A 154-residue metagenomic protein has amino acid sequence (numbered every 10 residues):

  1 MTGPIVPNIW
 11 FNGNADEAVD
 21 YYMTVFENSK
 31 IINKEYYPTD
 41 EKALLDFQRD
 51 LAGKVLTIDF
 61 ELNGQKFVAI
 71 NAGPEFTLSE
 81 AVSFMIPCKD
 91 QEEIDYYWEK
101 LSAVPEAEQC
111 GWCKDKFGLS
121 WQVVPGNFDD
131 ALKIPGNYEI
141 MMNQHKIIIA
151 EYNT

Functional and structural regions predicted by a protein language model:
M1-P4: Extreme N-terminus of proteins, especially the signal/transit-peptide cleavage junction and the first residues
V6, V55, E108-C110: Short loop/turn microsegments at loop-to-beta-strand junctions
I9-G64: Core segments of cupin and vicinal oxygen chelate
F11, A15, V25, E61-K66 (+3 more regions): Vicinal oxygen chelate
N127-K133: Active-site loop architecture of trypsin-fold serine endopeptidases
G136-T154: C-terminal cap/linker of serine protease catalytic domains
